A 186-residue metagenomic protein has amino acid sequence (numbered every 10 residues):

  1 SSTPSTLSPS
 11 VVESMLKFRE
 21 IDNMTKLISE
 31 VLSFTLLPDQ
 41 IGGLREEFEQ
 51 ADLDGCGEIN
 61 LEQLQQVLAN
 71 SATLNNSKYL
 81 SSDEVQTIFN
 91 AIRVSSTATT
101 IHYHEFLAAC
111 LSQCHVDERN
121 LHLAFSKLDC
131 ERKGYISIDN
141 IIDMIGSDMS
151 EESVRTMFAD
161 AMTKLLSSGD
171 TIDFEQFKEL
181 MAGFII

Functional and structural regions predicted by a protein language model:
S1-G43, F177, A182-I186: C-terminal regulatory tails of eukaryotic serine/threonine kinases
T6, S10, R19, N23-K26 (+9 more regions): Acidic, Ser/Thr-rich intrinsically disordered and amphipathic helical segments
M15-F18, T35-G42, D54-E58, N76-Y79 (+6 more regions): Intrinsic disorder
T25, V94-S95, M144: Amphipathic repeat-derived elements
I28-V31, E47, L53, E58-S77 (+3 more regions): Amphipathic regulatory helices of Ca2+-sensor modules
Q50-D54, R93, D129-E131, M162-L166: Acidic, divalent-cation-chelating loop motifs in proteins
S95, F158-A159, T163-I186: Structured core of small recognition/catalytic domains
S126: Inter-heme linker and motif-flanking segments adjacent to c-type heme-binding CXXCH motifs in c-type cytochromes
